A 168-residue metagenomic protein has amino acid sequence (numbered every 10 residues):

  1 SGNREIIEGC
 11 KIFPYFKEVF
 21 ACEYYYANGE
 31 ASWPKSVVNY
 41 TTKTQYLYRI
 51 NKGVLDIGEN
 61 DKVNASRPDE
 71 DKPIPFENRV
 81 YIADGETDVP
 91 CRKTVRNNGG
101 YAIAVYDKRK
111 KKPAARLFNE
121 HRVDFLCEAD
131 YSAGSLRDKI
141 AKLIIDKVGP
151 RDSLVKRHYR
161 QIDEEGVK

Functional and structural regions predicted by a protein language model:
G2-K168: C-terminal cap/substrate-recognition subdomain and adjoining C-terminal extension of metal-dependent phosphatase-like
